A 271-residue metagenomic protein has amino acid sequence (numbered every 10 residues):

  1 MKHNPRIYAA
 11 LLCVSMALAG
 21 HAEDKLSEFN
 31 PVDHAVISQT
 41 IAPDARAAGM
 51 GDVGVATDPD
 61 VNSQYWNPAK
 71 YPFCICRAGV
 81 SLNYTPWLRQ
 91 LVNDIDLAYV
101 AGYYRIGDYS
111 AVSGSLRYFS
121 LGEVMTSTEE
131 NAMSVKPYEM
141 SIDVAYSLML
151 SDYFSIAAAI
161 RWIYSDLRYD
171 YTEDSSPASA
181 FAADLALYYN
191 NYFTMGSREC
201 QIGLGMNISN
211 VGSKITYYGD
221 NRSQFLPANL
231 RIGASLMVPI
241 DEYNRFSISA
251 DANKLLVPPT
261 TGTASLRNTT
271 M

Functional and structural regions predicted by a protein language model:
M1-I37: Cleavable N-terminal export/targeting peptides
E23-M271: Subset of outer-membrane beta-barrel
